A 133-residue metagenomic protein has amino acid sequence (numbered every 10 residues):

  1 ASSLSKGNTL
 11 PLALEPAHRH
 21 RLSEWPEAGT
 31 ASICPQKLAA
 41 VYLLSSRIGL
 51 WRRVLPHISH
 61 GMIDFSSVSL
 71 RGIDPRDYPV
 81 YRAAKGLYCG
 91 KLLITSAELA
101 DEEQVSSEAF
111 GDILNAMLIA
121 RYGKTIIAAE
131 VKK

Functional and structural regions predicted by a protein language model:
A1-K85, C89-K133: Extended, charge-biased low-complexity segments that typically form long amphipathic alpha-helices/coiled-coils
